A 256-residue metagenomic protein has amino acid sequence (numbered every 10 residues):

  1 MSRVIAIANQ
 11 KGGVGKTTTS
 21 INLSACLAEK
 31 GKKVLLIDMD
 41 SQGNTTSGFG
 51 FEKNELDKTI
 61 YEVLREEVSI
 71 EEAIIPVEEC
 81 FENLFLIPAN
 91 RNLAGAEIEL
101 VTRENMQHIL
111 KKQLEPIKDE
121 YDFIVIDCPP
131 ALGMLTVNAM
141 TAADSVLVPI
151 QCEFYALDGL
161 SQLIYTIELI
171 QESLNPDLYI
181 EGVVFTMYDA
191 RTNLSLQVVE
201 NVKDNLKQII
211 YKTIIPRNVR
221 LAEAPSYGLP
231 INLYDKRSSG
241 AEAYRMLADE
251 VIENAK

Functional and structural regions predicted by a protein language model:
M1-K256: P-loop NTP-binding core
